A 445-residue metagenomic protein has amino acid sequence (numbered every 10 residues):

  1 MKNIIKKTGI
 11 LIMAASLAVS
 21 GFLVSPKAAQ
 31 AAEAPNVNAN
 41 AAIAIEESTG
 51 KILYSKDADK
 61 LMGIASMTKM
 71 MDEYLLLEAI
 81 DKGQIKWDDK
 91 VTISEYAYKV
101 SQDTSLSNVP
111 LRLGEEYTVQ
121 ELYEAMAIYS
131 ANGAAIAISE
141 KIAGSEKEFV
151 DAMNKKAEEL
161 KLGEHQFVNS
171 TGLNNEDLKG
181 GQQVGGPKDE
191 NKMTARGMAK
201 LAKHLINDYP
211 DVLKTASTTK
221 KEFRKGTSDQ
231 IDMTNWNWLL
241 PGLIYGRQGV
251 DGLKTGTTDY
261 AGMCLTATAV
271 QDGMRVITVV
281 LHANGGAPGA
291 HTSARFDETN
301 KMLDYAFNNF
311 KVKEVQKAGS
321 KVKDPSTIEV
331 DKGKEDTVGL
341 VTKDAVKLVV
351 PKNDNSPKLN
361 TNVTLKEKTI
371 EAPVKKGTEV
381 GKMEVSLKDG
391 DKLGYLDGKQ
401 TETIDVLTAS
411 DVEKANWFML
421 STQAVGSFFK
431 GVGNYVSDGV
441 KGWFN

Functional and structural regions predicted by a protein language model:
M1-Q30: Sec-dependent N-terminal signal peptides of Gram-positive bacterial secreted proteins and lipoproteins
N3-I4, S66, R295: Short alpha-helical segments used as structural interaction elements across diverse proteins
G9, V37-N38, K60-L61, Q102 (+3 more regions): Generic detector of short alpha-helix boundary/capping microenvironments and adjacent low-complexity segments
G21-R196, I206-Y209: Active-site-adjacent loops and short helices of periplasmic peptidoglycan-processing enzymes
G186-K192, R196-G197, A202-N445: Domain-terminus/edge residues, biased toward the C-terminal soluble/receptor-binding domains of extracytoplasmic
